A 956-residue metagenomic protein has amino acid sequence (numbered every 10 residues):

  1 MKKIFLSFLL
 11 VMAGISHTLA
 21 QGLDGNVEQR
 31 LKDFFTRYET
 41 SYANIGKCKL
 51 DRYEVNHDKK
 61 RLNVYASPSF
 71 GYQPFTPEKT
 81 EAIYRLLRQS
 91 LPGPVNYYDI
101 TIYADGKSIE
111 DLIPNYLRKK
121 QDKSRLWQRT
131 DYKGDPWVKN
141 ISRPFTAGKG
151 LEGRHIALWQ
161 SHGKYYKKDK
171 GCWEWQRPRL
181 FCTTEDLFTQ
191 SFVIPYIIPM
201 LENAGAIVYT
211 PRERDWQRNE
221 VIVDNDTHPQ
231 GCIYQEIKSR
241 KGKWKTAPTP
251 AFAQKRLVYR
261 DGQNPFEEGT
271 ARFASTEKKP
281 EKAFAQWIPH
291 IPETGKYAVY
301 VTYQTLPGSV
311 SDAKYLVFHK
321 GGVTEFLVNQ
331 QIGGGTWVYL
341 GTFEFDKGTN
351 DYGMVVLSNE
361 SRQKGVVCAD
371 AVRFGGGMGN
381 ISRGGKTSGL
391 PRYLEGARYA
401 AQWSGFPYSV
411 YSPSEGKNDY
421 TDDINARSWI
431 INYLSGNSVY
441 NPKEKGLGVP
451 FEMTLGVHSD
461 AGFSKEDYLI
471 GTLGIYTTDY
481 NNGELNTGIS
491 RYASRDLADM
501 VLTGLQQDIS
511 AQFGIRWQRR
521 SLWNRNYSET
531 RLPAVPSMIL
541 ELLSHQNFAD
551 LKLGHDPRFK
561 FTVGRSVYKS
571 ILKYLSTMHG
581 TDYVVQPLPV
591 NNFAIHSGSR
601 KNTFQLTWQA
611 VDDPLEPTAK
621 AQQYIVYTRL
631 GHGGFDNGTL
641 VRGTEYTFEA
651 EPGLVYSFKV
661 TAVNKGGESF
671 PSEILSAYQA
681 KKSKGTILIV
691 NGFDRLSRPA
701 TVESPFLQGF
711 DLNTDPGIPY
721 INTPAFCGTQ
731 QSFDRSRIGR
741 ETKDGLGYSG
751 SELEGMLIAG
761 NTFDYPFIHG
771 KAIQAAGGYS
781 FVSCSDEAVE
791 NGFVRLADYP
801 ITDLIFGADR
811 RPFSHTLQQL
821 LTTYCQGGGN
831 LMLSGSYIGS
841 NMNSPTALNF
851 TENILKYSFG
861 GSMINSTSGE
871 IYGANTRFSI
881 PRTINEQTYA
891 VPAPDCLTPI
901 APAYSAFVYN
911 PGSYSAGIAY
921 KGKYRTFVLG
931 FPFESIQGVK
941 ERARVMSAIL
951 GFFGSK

Functional and structural regions predicted by a protein language model:
A66-S67, Y72-E174, R362, A369-L390 (+4 more regions): Non-catalytic propeptide/linker segments at domain boundaries
W159, L394-R491, W523-Q546: Active-site microenvironments of hydrolase-like enzyme catalytic domains
Q263, T270, M354, E360 (+6 more regions): Active-site-adjacent mobile loop/cap segments within catalytic or ligand-binding domains
L532-Q546, S566, V789, D798-Y799 (+2 more regions): A glycine-centered loop/beta-turn motif at secondary-structure junctions
Y574-T618, G667-G685: Pro/Thr/Ser/Gly-rich low-complexity, intrinsically disordered linker/stalk tracts
T647-G667: Beta-strand-rich modules
T723-N849: Helical hinge/lid and interdomain linker segments adjacent to catalytic or ligand-binding clefts that mediate domain
R795, L804-Y904, N910-P911, E941 (+1 more regions): A glycine-rich, often tryptophan-bearing local segment used as a flexible ligand/cofactor-contacting loop or short
